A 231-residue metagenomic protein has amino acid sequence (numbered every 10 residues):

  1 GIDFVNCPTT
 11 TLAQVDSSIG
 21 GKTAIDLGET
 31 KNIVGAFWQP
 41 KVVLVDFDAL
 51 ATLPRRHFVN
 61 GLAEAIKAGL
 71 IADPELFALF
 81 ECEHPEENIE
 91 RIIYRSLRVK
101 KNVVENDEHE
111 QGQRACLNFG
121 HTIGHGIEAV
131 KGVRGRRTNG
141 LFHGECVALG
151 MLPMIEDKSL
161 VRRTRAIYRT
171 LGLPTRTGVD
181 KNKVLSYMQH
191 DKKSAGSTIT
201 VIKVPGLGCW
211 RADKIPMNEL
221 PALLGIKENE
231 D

Functional and structural regions predicted by a protein language model:
G1-E83, P205: A glycine/threonine-rich phosphate-anchoring loop and its flanking beta-alpha core in nucleotide/phosphate-binding
L12-S17, K31, C116, G120 (+3 more regions): Short glycine- and Lys/Arg-enriched binding-loop motifs that mark or flank ligand-binding interfaces
W38-K41, Q113, G196-T198, K203: A generic structural signal for well-ordered coil/turn residues at beta-strand boundaries that shape enzyme active-site
A63-I66, R162-D231: C-terminal charged capping/lid subdomain of soluble metabolic enzymes
L70-F77, V130-G135, E156-R163, G196 (+1 more regions): Short helix-capping/linker segments at secondary-structure and domain boundaries
L79-N182: Active-site segments that bind and position negatively charged phosphate/pyrophosphate groups
